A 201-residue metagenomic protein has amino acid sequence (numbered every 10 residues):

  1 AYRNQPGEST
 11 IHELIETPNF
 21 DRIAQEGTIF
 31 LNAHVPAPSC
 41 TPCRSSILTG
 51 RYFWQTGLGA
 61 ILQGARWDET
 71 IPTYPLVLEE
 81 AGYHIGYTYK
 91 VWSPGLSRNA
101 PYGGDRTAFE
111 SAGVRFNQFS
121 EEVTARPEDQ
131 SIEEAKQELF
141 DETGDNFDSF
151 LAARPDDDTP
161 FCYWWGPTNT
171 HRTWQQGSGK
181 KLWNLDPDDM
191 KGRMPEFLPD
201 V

Functional and structural regions predicted by a protein language model:
A1-L14, R22, L31, P38 (+3 more regions): Active-site-proximal cap/lid insertion segments
A1-Y89, P94-V114, E121: Active-site segment of extracytoplasmic enzymes that catalyze sulfate/phosphate-ester chemistry
L14, A65-D68, E134-D145: Conserved phosphate-coordination/catalytic loops
I71-T73, E142-R154: Short alpha-helical segments and helix-capping/turn motifs at coil-helix boundaries
H84-G86, D148, H171: Hydrophobic, aliphatic-enriched repeat segments that assemble into extended interaction scaffolds in large eukaryotic
